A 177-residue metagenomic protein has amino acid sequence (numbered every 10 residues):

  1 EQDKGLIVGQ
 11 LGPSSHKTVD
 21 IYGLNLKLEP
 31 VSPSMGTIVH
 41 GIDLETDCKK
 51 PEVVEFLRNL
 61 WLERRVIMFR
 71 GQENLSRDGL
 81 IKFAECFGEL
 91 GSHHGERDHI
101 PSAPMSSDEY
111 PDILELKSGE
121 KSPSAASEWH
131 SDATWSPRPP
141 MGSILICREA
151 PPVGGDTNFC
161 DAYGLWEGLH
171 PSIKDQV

Functional and structural regions predicted by a protein language model:
E1-V177: Non-heme Fe(II) oxygenase catalytic core, chiefly the N-lobe of the double-stranded beta-helix
